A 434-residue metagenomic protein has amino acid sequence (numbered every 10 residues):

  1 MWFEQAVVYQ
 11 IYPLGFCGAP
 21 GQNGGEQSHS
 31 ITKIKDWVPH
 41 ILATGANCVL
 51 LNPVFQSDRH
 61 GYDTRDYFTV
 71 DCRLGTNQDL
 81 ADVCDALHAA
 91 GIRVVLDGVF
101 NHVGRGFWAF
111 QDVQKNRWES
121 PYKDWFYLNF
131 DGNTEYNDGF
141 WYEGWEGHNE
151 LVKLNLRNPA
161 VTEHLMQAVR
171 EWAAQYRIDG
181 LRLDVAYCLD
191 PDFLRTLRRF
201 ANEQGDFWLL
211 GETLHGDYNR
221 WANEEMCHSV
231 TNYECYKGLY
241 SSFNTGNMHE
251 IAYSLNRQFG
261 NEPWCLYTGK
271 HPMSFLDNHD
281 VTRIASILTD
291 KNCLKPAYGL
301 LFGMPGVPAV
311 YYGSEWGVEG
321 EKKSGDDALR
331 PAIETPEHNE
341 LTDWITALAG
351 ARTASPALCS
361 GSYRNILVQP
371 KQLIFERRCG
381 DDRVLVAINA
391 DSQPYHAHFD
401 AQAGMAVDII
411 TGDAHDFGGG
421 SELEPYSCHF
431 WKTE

Functional and structural regions predicted by a protein language model:
M1-L50, Q56, A81, A86-L87 (+5 more regions): Carbohydrate-interacting/catalytic domains
M1-V7, Y12-C48, V54-Y176, L197-E203 (+1 more regions): Substrate-binding/active-site clefts of carbohydrate-active enzymes
V7-Q10, V49-L51, V94-L96, L181 (+3 more regions): Hydrophobic faces of well-ordered beta-strands that scaffold small-molecule active sites in alpha/beta enzyme cores
L14, N52, V70, D184 (+3 more regions): Conserved residues at the C-terminal ends of beta-strands
F55, F100-G104, Y187-L189, H215 (+1 more regions): Active-site-proximal loop/turn and secondary-structure-junction residues that shape catalytic pockets, frequently
V95, G180-A186, I284: Short catalytic-loop micro-motif centered on adjacent basic/acidic residues
Q114, A174, D184-L266, L300 (+3 more regions): Active-site-proximal helices and loops of the catalytic beta/alpha 8
T268-T289: Active-site clefts of carbohydrate-active enzymes
